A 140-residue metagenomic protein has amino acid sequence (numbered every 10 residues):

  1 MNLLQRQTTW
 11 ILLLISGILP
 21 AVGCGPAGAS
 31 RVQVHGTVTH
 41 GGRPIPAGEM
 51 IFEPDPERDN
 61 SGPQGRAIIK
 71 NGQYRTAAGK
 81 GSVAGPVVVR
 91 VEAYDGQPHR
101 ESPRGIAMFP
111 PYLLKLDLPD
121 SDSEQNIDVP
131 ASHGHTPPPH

Functional and structural regions predicted by a protein language model:
N2-H140: Glycine/proline-rich low-complexity segments that form flexible loops, beta-turns, and polyproline
